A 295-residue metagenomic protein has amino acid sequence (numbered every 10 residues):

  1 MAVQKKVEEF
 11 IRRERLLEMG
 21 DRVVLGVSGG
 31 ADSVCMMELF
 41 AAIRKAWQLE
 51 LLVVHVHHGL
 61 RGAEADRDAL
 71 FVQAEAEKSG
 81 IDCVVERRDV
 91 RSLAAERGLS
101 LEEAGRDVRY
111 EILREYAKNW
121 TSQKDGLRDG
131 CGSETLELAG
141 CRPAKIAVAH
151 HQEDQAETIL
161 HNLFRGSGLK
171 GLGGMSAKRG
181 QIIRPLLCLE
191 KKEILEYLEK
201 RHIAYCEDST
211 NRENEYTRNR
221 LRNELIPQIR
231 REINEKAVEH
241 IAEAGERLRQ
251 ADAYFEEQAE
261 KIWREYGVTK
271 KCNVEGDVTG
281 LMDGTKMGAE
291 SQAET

Functional and structural regions predicted by a protein language model:
M1-V27, A31-E224: Core alpha/beta nucleotide-donor-binding catalytic domains of modification enzymes
Y216-T295: ATP/NTP-dependent adenylation/nucleotidyl-transfer catalytic domains that generate, transfer, or process NMP-activated
